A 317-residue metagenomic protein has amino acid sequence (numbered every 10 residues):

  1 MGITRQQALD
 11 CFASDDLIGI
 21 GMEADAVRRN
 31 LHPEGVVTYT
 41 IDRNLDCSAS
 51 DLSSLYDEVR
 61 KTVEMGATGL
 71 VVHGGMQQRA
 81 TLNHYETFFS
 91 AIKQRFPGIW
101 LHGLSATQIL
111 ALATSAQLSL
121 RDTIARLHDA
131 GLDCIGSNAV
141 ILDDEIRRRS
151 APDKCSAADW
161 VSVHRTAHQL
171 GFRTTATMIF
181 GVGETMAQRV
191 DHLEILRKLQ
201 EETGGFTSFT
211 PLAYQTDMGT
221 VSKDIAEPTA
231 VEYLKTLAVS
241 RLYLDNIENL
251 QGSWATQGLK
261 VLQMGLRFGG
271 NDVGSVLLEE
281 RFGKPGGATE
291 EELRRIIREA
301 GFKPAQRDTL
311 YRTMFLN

Functional and structural regions predicted by a protein language model:
M1-G19, A26-L31, V63, E194 (+1 more regions): Auxiliary Fe-S-binding modules of radical SAM enzymes
G19-H73: N-terminal pre-triad scaffold of radical SAM enzymes
A24, V72, I135, A167 (+3 more regions): Conserved, mostly hydrophobic/aromatic
V36-T40, G69-V71, G98-H102, D133-G136 (+4 more regions): Structural preference for beta-strand elements that scaffold enzyme active sites
Y56-V59, Y85-S90, I124-A125, V161-H164 (+5 more regions): Generic structural signal for well-ordered alpha-helices, preferentially at hydrophobic/aromatic core positions
T68, L82, E86-A176: Radical SAM/AdoMet-radical enzyme domain recognition
Q77-A80, L101-A113, S137, L142-D144 (+3 more regions): Conserved strand-turn element in the central/C-terminal portion of the radical SAM core barrel that lines
S115-I124, G183-R197, Q257-F268: Catalytic cores of alpha/beta
